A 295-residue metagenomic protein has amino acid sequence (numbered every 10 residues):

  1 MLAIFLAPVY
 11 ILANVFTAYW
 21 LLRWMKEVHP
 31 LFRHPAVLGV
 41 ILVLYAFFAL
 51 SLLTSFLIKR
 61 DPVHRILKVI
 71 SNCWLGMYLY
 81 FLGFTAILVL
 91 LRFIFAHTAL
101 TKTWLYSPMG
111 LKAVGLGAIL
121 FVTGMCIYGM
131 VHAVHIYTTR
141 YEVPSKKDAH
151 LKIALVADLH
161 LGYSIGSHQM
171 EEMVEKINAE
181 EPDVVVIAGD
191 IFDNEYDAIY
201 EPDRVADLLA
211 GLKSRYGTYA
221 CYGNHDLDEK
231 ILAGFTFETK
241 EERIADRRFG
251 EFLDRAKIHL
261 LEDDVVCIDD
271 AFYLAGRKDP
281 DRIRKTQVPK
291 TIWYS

Functional and structural regions predicted by a protein language model:
M1-A133: Non-catalytic terminal accessory segments
K112, V122-K146, Y163-H168, E172: Hydrophobic alpha-helical transmembrane segments in integral membrane proteins
P144-S295: Soluble catalytic domains of enzymes that build or remodel membrane lipids, polysaccharides, and related
